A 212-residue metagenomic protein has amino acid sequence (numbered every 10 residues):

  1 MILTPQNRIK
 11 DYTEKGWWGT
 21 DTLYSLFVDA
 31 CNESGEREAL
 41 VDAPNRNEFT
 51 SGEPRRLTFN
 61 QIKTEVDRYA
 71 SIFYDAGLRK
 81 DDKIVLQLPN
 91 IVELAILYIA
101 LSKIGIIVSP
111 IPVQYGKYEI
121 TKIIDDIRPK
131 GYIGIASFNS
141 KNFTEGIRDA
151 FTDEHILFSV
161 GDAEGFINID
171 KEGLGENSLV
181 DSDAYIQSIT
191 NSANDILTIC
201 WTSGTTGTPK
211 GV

Functional and structural regions predicted by a protein language model:
M1, A30-E36: Flexible acidic/glycine-rich loop/turn elements at helix↔coil and beta-strand↔loop transitions within catalytic cores
M1-S25: Flexible, non-catalytic linker and terminal segments flanking ANL/adenylate-forming cores
T4, G19, D29, S102 (+3 more regions): Ligand-binding pocket scaffold of soluble enzyme catalytic domains
G19, E36-I91, A95-I99, G116-T121 (+3 more regions): Conserved AMP-binding/adenylate-forming core of the ANL superfamily
G35-E38, S159, S178-W201, T208: Conserved pre-ATP/AMP-binding loop-to-beta segment of ANL
R56-N60, L197-V212: Conserved AMP-binding A3 loop
R79, I107, T208-P209: Short coil/turn motifs that cap or connect alpha-helices
K103-L174: Structural core segment of the AMP-binding/adenylate-forming
